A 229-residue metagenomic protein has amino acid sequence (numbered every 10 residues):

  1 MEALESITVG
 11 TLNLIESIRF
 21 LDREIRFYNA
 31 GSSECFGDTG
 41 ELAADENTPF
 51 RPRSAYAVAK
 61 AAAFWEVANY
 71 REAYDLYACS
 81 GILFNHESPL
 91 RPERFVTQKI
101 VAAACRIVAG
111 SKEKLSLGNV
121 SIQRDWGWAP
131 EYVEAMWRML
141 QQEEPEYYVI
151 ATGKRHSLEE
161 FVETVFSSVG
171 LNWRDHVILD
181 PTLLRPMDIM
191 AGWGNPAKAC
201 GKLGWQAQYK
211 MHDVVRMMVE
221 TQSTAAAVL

Functional and structural regions predicted by a protein language model:
M1-E16, F20, I25-R26, E34-S80 (+1 more regions): Catalytic helix-loop patch of NAD(P)-dependent Rossmann-fold dehydrogenases
S6, N13-L14, F20-L21, S33 (+12 more regions): Short alpha-helical scaffold segments that flank and stabilize functional sites
R26-G31, C35, C79-N85, S116 (+2 more regions): Structural signature of the Rossmann-like NAD(P)-dependent dehydrogenase/reductase core
A30-G31, A44, G194-N195: A conserved hydrophobic position in a structured secondary element of the catalytic/binding core that shapes
G31, N47, P145: Acidic, glycine-centered active-site loop in nucleotide-sugar glycosyltransferases
S33, N85-H86, P181, V215: Positions that flank functional sites
S33-E34, T48, S121, K154: Short, flexible active-site-adjacent loop segments at beta-strand->alpha-helix junctions, enriched in small/polar
R91, V96-L229: C-terminal substrate-binding subdomain of Rossmann-fold SDR/epimerase-dehydratase oxidoreductases
